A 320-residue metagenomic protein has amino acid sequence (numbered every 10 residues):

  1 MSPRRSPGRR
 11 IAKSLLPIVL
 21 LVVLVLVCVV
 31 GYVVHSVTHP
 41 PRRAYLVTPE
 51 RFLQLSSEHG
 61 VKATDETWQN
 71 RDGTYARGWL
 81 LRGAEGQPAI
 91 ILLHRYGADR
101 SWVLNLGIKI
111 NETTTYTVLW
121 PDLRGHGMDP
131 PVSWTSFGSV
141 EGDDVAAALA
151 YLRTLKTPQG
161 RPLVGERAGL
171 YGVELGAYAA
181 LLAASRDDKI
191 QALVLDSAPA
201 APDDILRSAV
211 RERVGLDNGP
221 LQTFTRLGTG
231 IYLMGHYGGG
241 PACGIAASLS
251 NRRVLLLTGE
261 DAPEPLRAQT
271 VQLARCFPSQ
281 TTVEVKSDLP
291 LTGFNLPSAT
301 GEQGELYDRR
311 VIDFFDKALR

Functional and structural regions predicted by a protein language model:
I11-W68: An N-terminal hydrophobic leader/cap segment in hydrolases
W68, A76-W79, L227-L319: Serine-hydrolase catalytic core
Q87-R95: Short beta-strand element of the alpha/beta-hydrolase
Y96-I110: The serine-hydrolase catalytic nucleophile loop
I110-V132: Conserved alpha/beta-hydrolase
T135-P162: Alpha/beta-hydrolase active-site loop
Q159-E174: Alpha/beta-hydrolase fold nucleophile elbow
L182-G235, A247: Hydrolase active-site cap/lid region
